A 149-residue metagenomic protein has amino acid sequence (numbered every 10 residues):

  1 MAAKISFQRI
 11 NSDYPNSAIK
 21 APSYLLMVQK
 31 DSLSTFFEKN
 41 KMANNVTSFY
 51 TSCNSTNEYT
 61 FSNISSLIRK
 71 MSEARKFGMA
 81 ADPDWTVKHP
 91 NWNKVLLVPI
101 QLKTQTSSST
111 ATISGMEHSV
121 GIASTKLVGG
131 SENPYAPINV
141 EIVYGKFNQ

Functional and structural regions predicted by a protein language model:
M1-Q149: Secreted, disulfide-rich extracellular signaling modules
